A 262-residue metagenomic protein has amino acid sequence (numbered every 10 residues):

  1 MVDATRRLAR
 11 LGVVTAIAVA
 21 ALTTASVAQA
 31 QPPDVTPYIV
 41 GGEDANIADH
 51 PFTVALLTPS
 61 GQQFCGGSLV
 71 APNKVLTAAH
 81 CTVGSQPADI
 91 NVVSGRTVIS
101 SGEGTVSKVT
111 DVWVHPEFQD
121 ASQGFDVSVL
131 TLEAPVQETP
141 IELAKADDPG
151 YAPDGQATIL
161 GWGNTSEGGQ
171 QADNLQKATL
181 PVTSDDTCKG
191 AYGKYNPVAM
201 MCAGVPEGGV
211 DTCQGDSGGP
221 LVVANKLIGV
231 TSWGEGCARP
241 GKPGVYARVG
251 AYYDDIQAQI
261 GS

Functional and structural regions predicted by a protein language model:
V2-L76, G84-S85, D89-R96, Y253-A258: Protease-domain processing segments flanking chymotrypsin-fold serine proteases, especially trypsin-like
Q31-D34, V98-G102, V106-V112, Q123-G208 (+1 more regions): Chymotrypsin/trypsin-fold serine protease catalytic domain
P37-I39, T53-L57, G168-S262: Extracellular trypsin-like serine protease catalytic domains
G41-I47, F118-D120, Y151, Q170: Conserved, non-catalytic sequence blocks in retroelement Pol enzymes and Pol-derived host proteins
E43, T58-S60, T77-H80, S85 (+7 more regions): Sec/Tat-exported extracytoplasmic proteins
K74-A79, D154-T165, P220-G236: Active-site-proximal beta-strands of protease catalytic cores
